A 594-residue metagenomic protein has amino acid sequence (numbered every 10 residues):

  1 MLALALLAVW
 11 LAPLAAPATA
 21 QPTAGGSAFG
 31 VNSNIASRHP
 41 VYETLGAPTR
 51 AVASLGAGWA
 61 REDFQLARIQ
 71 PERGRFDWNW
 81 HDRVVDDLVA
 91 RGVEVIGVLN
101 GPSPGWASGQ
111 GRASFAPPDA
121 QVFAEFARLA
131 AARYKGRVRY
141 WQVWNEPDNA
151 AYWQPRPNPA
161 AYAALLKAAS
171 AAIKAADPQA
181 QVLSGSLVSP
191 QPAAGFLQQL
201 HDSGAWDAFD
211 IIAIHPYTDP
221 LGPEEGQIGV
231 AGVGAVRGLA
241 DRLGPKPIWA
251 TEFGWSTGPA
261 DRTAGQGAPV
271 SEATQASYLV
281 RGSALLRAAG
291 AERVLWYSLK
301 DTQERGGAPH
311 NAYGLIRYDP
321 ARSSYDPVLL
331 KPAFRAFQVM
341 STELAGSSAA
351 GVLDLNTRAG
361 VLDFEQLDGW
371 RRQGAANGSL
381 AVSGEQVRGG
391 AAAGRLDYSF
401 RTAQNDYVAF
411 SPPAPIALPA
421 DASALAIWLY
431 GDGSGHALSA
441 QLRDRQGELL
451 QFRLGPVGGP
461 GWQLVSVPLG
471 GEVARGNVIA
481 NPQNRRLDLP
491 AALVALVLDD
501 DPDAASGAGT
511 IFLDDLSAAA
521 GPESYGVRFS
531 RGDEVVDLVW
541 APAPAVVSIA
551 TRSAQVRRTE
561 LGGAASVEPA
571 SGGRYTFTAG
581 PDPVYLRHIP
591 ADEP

Functional and structural regions predicted by a protein language model:
G26-V31, W141, A350-G378, D514: Extracellular carbohydrate-recognition regions
V52-A208, P216-D219: Substrate-binding cleft and catalytic face of glycoside hydrolase catalytic domains, especially the flexible beta-alpha
N158-S283, A288-A291: Noncatalytic carbohydrate-binding groove/subsite architecture in carbohydrate-active enzymes
D261-G267, A273, S277-Q338: Aromatic/acidic polysaccharide-binding cleft in carbohydrate-active enzymes
L355-N356, G521-A554: Carbohydrate-binding surface patches
S383-V408: Short carbohydrate-recognition loop motifs
L425-I427, L464-S517: Extracellular beta-strand ligand-recognition surfaces/modules
E568-P594: C-terminal beta-strand-rich structural cap/linker in extracellular carbohydrate-active enzymes
